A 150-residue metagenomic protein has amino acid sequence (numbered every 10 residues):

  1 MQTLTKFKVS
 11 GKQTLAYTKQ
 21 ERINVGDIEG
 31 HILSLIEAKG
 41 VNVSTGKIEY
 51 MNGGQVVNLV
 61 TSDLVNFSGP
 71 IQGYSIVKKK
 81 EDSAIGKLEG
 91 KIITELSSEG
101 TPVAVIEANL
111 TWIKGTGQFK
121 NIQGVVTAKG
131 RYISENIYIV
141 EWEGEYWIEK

Functional and structural regions predicted by a protein language model:
M1-K150: Beta-strand-enriched cores of mature, soluble protein domains
